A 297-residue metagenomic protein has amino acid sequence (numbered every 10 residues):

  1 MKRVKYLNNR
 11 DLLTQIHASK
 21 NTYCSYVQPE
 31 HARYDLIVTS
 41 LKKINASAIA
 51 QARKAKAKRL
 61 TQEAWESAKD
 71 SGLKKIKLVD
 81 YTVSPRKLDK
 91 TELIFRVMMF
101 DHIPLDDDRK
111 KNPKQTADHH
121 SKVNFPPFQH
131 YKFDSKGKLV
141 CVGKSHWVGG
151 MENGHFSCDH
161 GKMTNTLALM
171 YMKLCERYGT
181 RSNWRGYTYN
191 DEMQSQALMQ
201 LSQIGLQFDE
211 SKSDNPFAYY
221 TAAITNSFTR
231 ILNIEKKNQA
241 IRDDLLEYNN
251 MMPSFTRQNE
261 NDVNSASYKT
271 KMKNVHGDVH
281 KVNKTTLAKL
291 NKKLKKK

Functional and structural regions predicted by a protein language model:
M1-T188, D262, T286-K297: Extreme N-terminal regulatory/targeting segments of RNA polymerase sigma factors
N165, K173, R177, A222 (+6 more regions): Charged/polar, solvent-exposed surface patches and flexible loops
Y171, C175, M193-I204, Y220: Short, small-hydrophobic-rich alpha-helical interface motif
R181-Y189, L201-A223, I231-K236: Short alpha-helix-to-loop micro-motif enriched in aromatics/charged/Gly
Y189, Q194-Q196, L245: Long, charged, glycine-rich C-terminal linkers/tails
Y219-M251, F255: Active-site/pore-lining binding-face segments in mid-to-C-terminal subdomains
A240-K297: Intrinsically disordered, low-complexity, charge-dense segments enriched in Lys/Arg and Glu/Asp interspersed
